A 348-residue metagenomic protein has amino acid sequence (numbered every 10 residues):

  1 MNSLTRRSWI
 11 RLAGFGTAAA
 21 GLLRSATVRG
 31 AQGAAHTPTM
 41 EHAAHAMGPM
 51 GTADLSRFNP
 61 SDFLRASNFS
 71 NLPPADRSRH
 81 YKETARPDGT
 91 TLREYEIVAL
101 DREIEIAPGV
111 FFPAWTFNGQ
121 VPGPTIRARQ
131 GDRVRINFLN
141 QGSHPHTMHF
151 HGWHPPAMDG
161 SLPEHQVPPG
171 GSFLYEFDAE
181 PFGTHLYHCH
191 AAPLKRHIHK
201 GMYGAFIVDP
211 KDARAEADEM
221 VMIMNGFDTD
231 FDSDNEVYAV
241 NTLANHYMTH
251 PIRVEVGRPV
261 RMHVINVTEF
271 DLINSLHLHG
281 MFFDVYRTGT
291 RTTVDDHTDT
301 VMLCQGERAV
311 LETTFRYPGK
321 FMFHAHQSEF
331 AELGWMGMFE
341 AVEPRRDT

Functional and structural regions predicted by a protein language model:
N2-T348: Copper-binding active sites and cupredoxin-like electron-transfer domains, recognizing His/Cys-rich ligand loops
